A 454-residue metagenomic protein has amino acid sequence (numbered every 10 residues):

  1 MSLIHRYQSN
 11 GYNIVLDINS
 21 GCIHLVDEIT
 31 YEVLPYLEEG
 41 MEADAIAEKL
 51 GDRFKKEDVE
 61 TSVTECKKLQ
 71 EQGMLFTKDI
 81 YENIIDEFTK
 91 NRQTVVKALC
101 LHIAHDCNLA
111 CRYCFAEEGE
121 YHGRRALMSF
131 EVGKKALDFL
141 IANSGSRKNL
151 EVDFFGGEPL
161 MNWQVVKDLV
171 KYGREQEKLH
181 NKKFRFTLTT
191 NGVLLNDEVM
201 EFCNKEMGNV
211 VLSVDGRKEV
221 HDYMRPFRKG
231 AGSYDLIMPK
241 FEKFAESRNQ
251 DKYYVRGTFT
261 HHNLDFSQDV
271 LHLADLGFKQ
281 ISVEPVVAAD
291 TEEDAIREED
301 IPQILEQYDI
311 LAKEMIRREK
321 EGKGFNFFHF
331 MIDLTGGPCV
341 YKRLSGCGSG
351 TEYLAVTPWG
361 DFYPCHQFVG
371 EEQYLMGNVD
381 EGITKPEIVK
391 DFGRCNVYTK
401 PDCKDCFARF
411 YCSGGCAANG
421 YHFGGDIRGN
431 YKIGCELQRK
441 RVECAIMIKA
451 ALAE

Functional and structural regions predicted by a protein language model:
M1-L37: Acidic, low-complexity/disordered tracts enriched in E/D and polar residues
P35-A45: Short capping segments at the starts of secondary-structure elements
A47-E57: Short helix-coil junctions and helix-kink-helix linkers
R53-F54, T61-K68, Q72-D79, N83-E201 (+1 more regions): Conserved alpha-helical substructure of the radical SAM core
C114-E120, Q250, F407-Y411, Y421: Detector for the c-type heme attachment site
G133, L137-D153, N162-V286: Radical SAM/AdoMet-radical enzyme domain recognition
E219-D235, E242, E246-S349, Y353 (+1 more regions): Radical SAM enzyme [4Fe-4S]-AdoMet core and its adjacent flexible, acidic and glycine-rich loops/tails across
V369-E454: Flexible mid-to-C-terminal extensions adjoining Fe-S/redox cofactors in radical SAM and related proteins
